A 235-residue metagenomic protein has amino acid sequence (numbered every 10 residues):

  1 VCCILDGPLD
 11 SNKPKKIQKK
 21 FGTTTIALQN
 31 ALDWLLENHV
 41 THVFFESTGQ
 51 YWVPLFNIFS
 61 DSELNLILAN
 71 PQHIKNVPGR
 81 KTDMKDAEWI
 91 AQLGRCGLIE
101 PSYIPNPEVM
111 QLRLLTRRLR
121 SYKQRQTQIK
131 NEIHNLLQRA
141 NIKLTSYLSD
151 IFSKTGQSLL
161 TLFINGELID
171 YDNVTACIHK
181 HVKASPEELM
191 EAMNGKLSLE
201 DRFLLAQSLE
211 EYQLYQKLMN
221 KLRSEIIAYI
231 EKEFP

Functional and structural regions predicted by a protein language model:
V1-P235: A detector of single, family-specific signature residues that are central to catalytic or substrate-handling motifs
